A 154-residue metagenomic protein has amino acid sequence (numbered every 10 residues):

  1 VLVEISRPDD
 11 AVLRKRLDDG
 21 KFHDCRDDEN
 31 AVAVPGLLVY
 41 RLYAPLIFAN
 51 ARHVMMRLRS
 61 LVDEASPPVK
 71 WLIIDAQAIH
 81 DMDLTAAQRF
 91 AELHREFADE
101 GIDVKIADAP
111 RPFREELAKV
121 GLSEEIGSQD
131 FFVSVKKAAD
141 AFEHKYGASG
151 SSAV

Functional and structural regions predicted by a protein language model:
V1-A11: Flexible hinge motifs at transmembrane-helix junctions and intramembrane kinks/re-entrant loops in multi-pass membrane
L13-V154: Structured cytosolic domains appended to multi-pass membrane proteins
